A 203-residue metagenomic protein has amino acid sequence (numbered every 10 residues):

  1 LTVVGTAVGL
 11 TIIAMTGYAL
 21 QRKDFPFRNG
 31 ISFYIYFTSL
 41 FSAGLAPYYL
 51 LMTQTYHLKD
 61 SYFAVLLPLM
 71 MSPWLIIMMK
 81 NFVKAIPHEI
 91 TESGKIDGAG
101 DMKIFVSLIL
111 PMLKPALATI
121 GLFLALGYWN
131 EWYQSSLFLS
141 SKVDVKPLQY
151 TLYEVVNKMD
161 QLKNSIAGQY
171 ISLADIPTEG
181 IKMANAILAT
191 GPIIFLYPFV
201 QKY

Functional and structural regions predicted by a protein language model:
L1-Y203: A hydrophobic, multi-pass inner-membrane permease signature
